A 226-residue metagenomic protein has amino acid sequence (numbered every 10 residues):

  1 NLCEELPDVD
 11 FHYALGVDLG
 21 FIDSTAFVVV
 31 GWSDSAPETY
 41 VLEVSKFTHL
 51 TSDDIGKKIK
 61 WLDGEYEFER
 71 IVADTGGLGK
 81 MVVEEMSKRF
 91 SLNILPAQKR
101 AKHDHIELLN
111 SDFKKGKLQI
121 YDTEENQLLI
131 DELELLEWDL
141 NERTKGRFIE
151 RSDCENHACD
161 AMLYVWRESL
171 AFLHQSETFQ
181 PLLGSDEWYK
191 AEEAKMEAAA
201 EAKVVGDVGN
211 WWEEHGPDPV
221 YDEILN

Functional and structural regions predicted by a protein language model:
N1-V17, E223: ATPase catalytic-site recognition across NTP-hydrolyzing enzymes
D23, I55, H157-A161: Catalytic-loop motifs flanking and including active-site residues across diverse enzymes
T25-V30, L163: Short beta-strand scaffold segments in enzyme catalytic cores
G31, E137, V165-S169: Generic structural signal for hydrophobic core residues of well-folded globular domains
S35-R147, F172, Y189-N226: Mg2+-dependent endonuclease catalytic cores in nucleic-acid-processing enzymes, primarily RNase H-like
R147-G184: Acidic, Mg2+-coordinating catalytic module of metal-dependent nucleases/exonucleases that use a two-metal-ion mechanism
